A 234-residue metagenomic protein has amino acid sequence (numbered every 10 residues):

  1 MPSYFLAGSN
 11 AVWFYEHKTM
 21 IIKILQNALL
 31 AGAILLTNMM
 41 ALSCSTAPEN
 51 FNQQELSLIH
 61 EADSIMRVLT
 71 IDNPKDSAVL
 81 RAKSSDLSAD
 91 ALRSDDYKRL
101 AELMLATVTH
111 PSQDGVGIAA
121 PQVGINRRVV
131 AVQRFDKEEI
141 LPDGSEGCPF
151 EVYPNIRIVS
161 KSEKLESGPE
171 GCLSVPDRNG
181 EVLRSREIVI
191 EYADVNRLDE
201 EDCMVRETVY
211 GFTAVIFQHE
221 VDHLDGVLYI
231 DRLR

Functional and structural regions predicted by a protein language model:
F5-L6: Short hydrophobic targeting helices and cationic amphipathic motifs that mediate membrane/organellar targeting
T19-A31: Bacterial N-terminal signal peptides that target proteins for export
I21, C44-R234: Positively charged
A31-A41: Bacterial N-terminal signal peptides
